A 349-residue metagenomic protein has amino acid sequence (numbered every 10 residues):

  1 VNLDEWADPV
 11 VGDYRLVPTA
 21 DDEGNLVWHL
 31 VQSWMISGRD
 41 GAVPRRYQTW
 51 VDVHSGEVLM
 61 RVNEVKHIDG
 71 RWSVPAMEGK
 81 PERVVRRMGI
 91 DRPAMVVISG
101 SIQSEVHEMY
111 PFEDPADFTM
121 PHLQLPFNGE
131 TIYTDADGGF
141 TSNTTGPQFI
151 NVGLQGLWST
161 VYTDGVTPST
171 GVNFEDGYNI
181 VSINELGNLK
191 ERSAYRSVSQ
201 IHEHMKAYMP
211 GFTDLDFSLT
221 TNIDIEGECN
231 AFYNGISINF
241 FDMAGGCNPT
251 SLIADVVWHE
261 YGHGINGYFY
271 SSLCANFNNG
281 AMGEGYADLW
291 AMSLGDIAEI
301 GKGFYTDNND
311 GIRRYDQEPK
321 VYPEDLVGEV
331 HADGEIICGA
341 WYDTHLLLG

Functional and structural regions predicted by a protein language model:
V1-T119, F127, Y133, D214-N234: Segments that shape or occlude catalytic/ligand-binding pockets
E57-V58, F140, L289: Hydrophobic "anchor" residues
E64-I68, P147-F149, S272: A short acidic/small-residue loop/turn micro-motif
N128-N143: Short, acidic Ser/Thr/Gly-rich low-complexity loop/linker segments typical of extracellular and cell-surface proteins
G146-V161: A short, solvent-exposed beta-strand micro-motif common in secreted/extracellular proteins
G153, N173, N179-G349: Extracellular protease catalytic domains of secreted zymogens
S159-V181: Structured interaction patches on ligand/partner-binding surfaces of diverse proteins
